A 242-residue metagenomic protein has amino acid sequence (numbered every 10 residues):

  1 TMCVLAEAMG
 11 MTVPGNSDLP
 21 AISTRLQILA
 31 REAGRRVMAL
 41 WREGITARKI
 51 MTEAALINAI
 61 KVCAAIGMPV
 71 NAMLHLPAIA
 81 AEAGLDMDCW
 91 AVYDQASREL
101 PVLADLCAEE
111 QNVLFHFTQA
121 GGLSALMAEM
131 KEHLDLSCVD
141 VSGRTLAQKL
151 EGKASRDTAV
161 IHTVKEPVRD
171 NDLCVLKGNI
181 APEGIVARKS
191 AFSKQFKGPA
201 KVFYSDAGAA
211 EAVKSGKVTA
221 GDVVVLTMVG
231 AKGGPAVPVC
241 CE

Functional and structural regions predicted by a protein language model:
T1-E242: Catalytic or ion-coupling anion/metal-binding cores of large enzyme and transporter domains
